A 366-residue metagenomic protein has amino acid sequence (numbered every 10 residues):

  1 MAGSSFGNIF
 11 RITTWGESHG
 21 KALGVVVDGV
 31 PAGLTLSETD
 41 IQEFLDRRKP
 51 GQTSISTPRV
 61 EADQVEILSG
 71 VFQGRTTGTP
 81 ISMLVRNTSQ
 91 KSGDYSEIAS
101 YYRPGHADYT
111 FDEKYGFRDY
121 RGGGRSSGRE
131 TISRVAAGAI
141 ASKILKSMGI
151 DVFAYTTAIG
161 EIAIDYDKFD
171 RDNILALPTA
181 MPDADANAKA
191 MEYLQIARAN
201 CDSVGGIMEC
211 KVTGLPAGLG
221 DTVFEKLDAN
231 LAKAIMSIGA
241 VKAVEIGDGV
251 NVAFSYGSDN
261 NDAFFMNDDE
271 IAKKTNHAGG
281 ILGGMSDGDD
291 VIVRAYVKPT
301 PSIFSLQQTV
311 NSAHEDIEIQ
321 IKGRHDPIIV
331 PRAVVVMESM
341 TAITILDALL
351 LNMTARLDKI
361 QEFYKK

Functional and structural regions predicted by a protein language model:
M1-R59: N-terminal, positively charged regions that mediate nucleic acid binding
R11, S302-K366: Internal helix-turn-beta structural module
R11-T14, D119-E130, A217-D221, A278-I281 (+1 more regions): A short glycine/serine-rich beta->alpha loop
W15, K21, C201-V204, M208-D316: Glycine-rich anion/phosphate-binding loop at the beta-strand->alpha-helix junction
K21-G33, R129-I150, E225, A229-K233 (+3 more regions): Alpha-helical support elements that line or immediately flank enzyme active sites and cofactor-binding pockets
L45-P104, D108: Glycine-rich, N-terminal phosphate-binding loop and its surrounding beta-alpha-beta segment
A99-G124, Q307-H325: Short acidic, glycine/tyrosine-flanked loop/strand segments centered on an H-E-D-like triad
E113-V223: Glycine-rich, mobile lid/loop segments that gate access to catalytic sites or pores
